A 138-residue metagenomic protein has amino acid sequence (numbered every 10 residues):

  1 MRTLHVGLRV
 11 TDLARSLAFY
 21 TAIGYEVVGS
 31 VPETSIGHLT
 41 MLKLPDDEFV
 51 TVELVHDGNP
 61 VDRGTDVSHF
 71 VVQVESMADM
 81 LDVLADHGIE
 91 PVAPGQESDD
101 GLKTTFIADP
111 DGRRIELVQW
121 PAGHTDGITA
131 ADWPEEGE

Functional and structural regions predicted by a protein language model:
M1-R15, V67-F70, P121-E138: N-terminal beta-strand motif that seeds the catalytic metal site of vicinal oxygen chelate
R2, L8-F49: Core segments of cupin and vicinal oxygen chelate
T11-A14, T65, F70-R114: Vicinal oxygen chelate
E26-T34, P94-S98, V118-I128: Conserved catalytic-core motifs of GNAT/GCN5-like acyltransferases
L42-D47, I107-P110, W120: Active-site beta-strand termini and strand-to-loop segments that position acidic
P45-V50, P60-V61, E75-D79: Short, charged/polar surface micro-motifs in flexible loops or helix N-caps
T51, R114-L117: Short glycine-/small-residue motifs
